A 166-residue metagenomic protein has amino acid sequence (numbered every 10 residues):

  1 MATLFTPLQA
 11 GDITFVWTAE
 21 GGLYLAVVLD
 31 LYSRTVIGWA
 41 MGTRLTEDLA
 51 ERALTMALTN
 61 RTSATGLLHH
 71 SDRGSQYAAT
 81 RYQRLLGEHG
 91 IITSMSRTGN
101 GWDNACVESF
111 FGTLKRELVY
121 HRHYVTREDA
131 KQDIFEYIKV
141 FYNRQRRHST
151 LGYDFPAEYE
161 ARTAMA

Functional and structural regions predicted by a protein language model:
M1-A166: Charged DNA-binding/catalytic regions of mobile-element recombinases
